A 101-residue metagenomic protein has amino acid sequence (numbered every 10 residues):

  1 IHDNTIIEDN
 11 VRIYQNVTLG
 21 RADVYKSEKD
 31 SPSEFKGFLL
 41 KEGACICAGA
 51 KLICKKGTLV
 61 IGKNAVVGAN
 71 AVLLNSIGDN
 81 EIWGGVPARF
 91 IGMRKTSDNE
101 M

Functional and structural regions predicted by a protein language model:
H2-D3, E8-D9, I13-Q15, G20-R21 (+6 more regions): Left-handed beta-helix
D23-P32: Short, surface-exposed loop/helix-turn segments at secondary-structure junctions that function as lids/hinges flanking
D30, W83, N99-M101: Glycine-rich, phosphate-binding/catalytic loops in enzymes
A88-M101: Terminal amphipathic alpha-helical/low-complexity segments used for targeting or macromolecular assembly
